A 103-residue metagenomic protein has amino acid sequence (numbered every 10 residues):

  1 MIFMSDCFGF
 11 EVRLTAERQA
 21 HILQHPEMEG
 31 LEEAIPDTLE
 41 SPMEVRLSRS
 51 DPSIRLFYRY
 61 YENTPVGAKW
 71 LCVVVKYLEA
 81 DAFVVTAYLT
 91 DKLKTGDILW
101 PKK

Functional and structural regions predicted by a protein language model:
M1-K103: Ribonuclease/tRNase effector modules and their secretory precursors
